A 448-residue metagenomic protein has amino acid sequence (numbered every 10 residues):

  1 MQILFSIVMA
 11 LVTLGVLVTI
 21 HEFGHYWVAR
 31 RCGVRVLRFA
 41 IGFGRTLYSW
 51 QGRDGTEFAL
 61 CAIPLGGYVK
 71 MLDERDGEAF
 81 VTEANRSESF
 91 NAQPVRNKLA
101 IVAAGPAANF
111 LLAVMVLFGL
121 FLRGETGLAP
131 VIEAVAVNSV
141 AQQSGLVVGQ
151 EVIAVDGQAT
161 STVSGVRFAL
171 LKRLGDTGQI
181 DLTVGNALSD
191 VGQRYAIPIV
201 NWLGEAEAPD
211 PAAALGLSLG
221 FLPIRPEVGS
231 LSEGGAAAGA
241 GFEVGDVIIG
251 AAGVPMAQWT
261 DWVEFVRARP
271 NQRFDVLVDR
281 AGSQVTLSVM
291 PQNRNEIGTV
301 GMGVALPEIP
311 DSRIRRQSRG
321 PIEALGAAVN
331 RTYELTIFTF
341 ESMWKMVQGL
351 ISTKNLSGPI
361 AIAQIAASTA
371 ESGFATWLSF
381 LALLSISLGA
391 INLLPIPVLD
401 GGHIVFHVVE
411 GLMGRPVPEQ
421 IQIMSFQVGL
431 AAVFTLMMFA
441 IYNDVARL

Functional and structural regions predicted by a protein language model:
Q2, S6-A10, Q93-V102, N109 (+1 more regions): Residue-level signature of transmembrane alpha-helical entry/exit and packing/kink sites in multi-pass membrane
L14-V18, K70, N109, A113 (+2 more regions): Alpha-helical transmembrane segments of multi-pass membrane proteins
H21-G24, L60, G105, A141 (+12 more regions): Terminal peptide-recognition signature
R30-A113, G185, Q193-I199, G204-D210 (+6 more regions): Membrane-embedded helix-turn/re-entrant segments that form the catalytic/gating core of multi-pass membrane enzymes
R31-G33, V116-A134, Y442-L448: Aromatic-capped interface at the extracytoplasmic side of an N-terminal signal-anchor transmembrane helix
N85-R96, D210-P255, T260-A390, V405-V428 (+1 more regions): Functional transmembrane alpha-helices
L99-P130, F168-L170, D181-G229, D275 (+1 more regions): PDZ/PDZ-like peptide-tail recognition elements
A136-Q150, F168-A169, E233-D246, F265: PDZ/PDZ-like domain micro-motif
